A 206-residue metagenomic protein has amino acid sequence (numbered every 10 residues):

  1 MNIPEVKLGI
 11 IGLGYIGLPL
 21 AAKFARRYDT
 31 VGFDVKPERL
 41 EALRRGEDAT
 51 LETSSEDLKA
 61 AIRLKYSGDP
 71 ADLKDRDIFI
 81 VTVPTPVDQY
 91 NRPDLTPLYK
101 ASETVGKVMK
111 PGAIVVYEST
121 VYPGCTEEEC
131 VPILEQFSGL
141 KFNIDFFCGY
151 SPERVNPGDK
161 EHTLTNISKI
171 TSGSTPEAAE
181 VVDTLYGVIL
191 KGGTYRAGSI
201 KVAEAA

Functional and structural regions predicted by a protein language model:
M1-A206: Structural/interface elements that position substrates and couple domains in central-metabolism enzymes
